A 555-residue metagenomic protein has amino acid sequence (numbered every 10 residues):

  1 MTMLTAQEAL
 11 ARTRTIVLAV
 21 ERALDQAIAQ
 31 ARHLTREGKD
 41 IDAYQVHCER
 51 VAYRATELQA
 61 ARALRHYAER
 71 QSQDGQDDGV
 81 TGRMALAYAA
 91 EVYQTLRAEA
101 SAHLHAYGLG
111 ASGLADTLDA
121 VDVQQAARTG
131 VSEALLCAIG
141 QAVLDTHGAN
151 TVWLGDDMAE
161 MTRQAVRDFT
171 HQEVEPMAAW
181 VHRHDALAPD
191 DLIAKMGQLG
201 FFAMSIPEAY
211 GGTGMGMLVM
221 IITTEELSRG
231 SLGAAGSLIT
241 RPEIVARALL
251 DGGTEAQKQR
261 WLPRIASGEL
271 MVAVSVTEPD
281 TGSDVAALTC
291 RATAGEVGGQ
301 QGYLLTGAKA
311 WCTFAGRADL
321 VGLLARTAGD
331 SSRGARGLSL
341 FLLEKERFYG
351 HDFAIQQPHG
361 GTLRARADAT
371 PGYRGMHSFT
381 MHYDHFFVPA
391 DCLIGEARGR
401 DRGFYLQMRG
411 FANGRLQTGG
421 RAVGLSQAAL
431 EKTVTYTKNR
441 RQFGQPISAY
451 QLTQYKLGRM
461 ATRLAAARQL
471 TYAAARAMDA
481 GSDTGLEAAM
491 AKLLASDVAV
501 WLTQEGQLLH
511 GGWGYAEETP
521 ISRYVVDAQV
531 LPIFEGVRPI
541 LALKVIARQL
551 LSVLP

Functional and structural regions predicted by a protein language model:
M1-T15, A19, D25, A29 (+7 more regions): FAD-binding core of flavoproteins
T2-R229, T240, G252, Q257 (+2 more regions): Alpha-helical interface subdomain recognition
G200, R247, Q300, G337 (+5 more regions): A generic hydrophobic-helix recognition signal that picks specific residues within alpha-helical hydrophobic
P207, T223, V245, T254 (+2 more regions): Hydrophobic/aromatic pocket-lining and membrane-interface residues
G211-G214, A234, D280-S283, P371-Y373 (+2 more regions): Short, small-residue-enriched loops and turns at beta-alpha junctions that line or gate enzyme active sites
G236-A256, G282: N-terminal glycine-rich flavin-associated loop
A248, D391, Y524: Residues that scaffold the ATP/ADP-binding catalytic core of kinase and kinase-like folds
